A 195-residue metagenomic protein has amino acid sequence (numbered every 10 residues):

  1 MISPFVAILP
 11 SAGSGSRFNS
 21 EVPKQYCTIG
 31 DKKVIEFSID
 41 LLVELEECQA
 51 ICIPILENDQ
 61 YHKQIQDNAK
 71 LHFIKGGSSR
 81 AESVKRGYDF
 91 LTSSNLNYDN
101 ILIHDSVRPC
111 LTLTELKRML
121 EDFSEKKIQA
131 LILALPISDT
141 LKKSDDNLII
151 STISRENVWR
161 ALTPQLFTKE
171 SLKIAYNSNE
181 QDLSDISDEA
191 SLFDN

Functional and structural regions predicted by a protein language model:
I2-Q60: N-terminal glycine-rich phosphate-binding loop and ensuing alpha1 helix
F5-V6, Q49, L71, D99 (+2 more regions): Conserved acidic residues
I8-A12, P54, I103-H104, I132-P136 (+1 more regions): Short beta-strand segments
L9, I35, G87, D105 (+2 more regions): Residue-level signal for inorganic ion chemistry
I35-Y98, E180: Conserved N-terminal catalytic core of the sugar/cofactor nucleotidyltransferase
R80, S106-C110: Acidic metal-phosphate-binding loop of nucleotide-sugar-dependent transferases
N95-V107: Short beta-strand-to-loop acidic/aromatic patch adjacent to the donor-nucleotide binding site
L111-N195: Conserved core of the sugar-phosphate nucleotidyltransferase
